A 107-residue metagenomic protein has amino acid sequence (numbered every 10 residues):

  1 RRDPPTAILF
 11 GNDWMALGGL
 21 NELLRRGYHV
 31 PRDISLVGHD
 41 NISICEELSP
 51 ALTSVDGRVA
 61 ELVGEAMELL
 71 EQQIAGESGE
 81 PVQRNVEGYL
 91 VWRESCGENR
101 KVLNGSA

Functional and structural regions predicted by a protein language model:
R1-G105: Flexible loop/turn connectors
